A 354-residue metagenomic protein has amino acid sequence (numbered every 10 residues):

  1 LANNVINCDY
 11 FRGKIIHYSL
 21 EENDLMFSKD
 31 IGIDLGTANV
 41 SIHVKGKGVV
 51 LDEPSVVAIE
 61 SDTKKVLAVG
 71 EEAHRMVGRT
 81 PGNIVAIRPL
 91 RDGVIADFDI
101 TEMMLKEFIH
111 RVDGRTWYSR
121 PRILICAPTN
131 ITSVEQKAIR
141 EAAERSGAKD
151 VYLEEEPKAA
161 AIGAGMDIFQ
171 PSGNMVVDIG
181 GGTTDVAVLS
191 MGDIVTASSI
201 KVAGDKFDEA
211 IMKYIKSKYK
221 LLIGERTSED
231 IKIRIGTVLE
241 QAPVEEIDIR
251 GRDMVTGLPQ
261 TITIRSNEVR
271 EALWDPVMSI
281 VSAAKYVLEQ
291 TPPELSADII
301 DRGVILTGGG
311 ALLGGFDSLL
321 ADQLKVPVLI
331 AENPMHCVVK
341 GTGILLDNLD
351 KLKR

Functional and structural regions predicted by a protein language model:
A2-I179, A187-I305, A311-R354: Nucleotide/phosphate-binding catalytic cleft detector across ATP-hydrolyzing and phosphate-transferring enzymes
